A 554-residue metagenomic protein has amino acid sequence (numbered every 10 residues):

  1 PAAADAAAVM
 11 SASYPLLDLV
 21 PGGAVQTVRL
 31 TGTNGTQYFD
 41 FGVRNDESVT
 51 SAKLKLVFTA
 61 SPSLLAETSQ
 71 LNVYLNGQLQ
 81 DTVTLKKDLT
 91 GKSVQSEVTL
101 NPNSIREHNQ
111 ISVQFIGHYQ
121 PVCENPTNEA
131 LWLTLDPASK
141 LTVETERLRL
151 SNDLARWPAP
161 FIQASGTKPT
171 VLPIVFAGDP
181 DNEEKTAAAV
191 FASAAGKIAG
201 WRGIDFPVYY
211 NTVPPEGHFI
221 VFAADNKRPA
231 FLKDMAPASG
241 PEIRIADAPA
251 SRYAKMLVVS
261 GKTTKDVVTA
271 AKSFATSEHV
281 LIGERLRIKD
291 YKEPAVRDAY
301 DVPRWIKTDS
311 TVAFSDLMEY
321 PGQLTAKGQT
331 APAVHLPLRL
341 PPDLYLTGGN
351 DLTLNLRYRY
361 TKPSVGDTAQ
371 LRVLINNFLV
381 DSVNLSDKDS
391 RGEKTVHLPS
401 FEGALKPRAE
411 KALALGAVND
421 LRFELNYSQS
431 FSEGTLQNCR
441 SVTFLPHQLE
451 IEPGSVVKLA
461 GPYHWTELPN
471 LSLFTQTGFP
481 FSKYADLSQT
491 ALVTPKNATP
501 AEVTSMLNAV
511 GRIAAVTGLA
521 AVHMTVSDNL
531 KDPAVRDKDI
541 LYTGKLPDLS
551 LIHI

Functional and structural regions predicted by a protein language model:
P1-I552: Solvent-exposed alpha-helical segments and adjacent loops that form catalytic or protein-interaction surfaces
